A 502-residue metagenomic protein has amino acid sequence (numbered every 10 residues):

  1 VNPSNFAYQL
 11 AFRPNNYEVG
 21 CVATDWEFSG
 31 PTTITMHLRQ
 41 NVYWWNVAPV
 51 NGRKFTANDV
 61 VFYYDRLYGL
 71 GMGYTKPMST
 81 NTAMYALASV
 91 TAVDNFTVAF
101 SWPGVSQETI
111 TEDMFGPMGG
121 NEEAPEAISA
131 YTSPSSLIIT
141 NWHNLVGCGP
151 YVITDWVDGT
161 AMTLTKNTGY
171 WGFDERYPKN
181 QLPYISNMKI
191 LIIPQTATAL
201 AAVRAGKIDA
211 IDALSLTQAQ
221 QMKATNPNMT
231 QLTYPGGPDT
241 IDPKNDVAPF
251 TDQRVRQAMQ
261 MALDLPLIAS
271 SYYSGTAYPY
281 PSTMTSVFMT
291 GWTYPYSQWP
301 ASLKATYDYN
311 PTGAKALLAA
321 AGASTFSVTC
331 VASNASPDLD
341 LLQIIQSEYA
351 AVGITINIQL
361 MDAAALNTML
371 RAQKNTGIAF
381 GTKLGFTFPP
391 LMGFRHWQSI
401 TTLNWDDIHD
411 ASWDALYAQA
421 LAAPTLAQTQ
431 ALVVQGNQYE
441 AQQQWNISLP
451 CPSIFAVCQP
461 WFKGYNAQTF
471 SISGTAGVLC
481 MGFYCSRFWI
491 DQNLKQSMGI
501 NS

Functional and structural regions predicted by a protein language model:
V1, I110, M222, D246 (+3 more regions): Periplasmic-binding protein-like
V1-G30, V146: N-terminal lobe/hinge region of extracytoplasmic solute-binding protein
Y17, V22-Y74, A99-G104, A199-A202 (+1 more regions): Aromatic- and charge-enriched surface segment that lines or borders ligand/interaction sites
E27-P31, T35-Q40, G73-Y131, P150-V157: Surface-exposed binding/hinge segments that line and control ligand-binding clefts or catalytic entry sites
S136-H143, G169-Q221, T355-N357: Ligand-site clamp/hinge motif
Y151-V152, T276-A320, N334-D340: Structural transition elements
Q257, A269-Y272, A301-D308, T355-L366 (+3 more regions): Extracytoplasmic/peripheral linker and loop segments enriched in polar/acidic and small residues with frequent Thr/Pro
S282-T293, A364-A422, Y465-T469, G474-A476 (+3 more regions): Acidic-aromatic pocket-rim loops
